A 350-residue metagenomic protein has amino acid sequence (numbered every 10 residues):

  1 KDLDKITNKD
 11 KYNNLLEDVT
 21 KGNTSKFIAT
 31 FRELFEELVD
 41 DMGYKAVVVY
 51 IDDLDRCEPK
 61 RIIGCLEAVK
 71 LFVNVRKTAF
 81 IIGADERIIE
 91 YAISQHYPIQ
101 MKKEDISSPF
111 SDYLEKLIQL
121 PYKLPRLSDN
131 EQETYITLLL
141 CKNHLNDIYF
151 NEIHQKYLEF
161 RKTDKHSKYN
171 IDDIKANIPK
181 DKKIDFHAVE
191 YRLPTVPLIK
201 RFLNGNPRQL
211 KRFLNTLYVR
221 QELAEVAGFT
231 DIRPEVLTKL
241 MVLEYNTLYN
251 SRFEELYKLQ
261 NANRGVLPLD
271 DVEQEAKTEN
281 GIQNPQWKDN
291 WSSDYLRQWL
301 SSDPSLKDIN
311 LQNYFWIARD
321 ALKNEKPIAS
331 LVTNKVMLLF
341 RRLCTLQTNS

Functional and structural regions predicted by a protein language model:
K1-K11, E17, K21, E33 (+4 more regions): The feature marks long, low-complexity, polar/acidic/proline-rich intrinsically disordered regions embedded in large
L16-E17, P121: Short hinge/gating elements
G22-F27, E33-R87, Y91, H96-P98: Conserved Walker B catalytic segment
Y44-Y50, E115-Q119, R192-P197: Glycine-rich, often proline-containing surface loops adjacent to acidic residues and nearby aromatics that form
D52, Y122, N206: Residue-level signature of catalytic and energy-coupling elements of molecular machines, predominantly ATP/GTP-dependent
A84, A92-S111, V226-R233: Flexible phosphate/Mg2+-sensing switch loops adjacent to catalytic phosphate-binding sites
M101-L138, K142: Conserved P-loop NTPase catalytic core
